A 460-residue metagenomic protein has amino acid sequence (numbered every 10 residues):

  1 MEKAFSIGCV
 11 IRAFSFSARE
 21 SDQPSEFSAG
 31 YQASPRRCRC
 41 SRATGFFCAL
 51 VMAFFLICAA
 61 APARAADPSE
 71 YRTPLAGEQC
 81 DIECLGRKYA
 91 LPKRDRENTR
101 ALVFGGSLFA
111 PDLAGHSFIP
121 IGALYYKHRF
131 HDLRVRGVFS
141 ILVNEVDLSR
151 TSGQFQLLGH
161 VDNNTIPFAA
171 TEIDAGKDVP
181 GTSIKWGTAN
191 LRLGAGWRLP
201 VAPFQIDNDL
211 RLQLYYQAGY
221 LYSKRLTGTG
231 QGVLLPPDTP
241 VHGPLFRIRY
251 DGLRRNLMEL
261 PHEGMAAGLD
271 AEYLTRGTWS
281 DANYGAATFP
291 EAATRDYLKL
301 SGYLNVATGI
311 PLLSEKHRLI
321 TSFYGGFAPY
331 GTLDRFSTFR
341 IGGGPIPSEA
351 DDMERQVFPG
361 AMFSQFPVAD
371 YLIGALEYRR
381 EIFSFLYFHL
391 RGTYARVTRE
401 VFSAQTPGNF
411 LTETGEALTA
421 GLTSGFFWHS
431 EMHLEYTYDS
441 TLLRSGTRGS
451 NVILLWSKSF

Functional and structural regions predicted by a protein language model:
A65-T165, P240-H262, T278, I382: Outer-membrane beta-barrel initiation region
P74, R94-E97, P237, H242-G408 (+1 more regions): C-terminal outer-membrane beta-barrel translocator/porin domains of Gram-negative envelope proteins and their
R100-F104, H131-G137, G153-H160, I206-Y216 (+10 more regions): Transmembrane beta-strands of outer-membrane beta-barrel proteins
L108-D112, F139-V143, S152-Q154, V161-P167 (+10 more regions): Transmembrane beta-strands of outer-membrane beta-barrel pores
A114-G122, S140-N144, K185-L193, D238-P244 (+7 more regions): Residues that define the transmembrane beta-barrel architecture of outer-membrane proteins
H128-H131, G153, P200-F204, L253 (+3 more regions): Outer-membrane beta-barrel channels and translocator barrels
V146-L148, G153, L158-L193, R198-N208 (+2 more regions): Outer-membrane beta-barrel translocator/channel fold
L422-E431, T447-F460: Outer-membrane beta-barrel "beta-signal"
